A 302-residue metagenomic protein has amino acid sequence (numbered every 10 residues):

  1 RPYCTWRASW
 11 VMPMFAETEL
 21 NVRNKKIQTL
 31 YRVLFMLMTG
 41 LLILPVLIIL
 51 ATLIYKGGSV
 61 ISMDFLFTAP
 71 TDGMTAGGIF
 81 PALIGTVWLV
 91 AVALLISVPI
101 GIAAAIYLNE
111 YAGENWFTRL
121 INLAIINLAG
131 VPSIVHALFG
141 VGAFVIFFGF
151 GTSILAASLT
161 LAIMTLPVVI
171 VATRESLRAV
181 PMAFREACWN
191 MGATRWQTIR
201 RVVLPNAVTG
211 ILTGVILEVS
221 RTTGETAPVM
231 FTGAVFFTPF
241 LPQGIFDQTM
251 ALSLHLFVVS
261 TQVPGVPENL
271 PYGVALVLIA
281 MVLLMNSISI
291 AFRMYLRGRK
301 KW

Functional and structural regions predicted by a protein language model:
R1-T39, S289-W302: Transmembrane alpha-helical segments of polytopic membrane transport and secretion proteins
F15-L37, T52-A93, E114, V258-N269: Periplasmic/extracellular loop-to-transmembrane helix junction in inner-membrane transport proteins
T71-G77, V229-I279: Interhelical loop and adjacent transmembrane-helix boundary motif in polytopic membrane transport permeases
A93-I125, L138, I146, S289-G298: Transmembrane-helix boundary motif in ABC transporter permease subunits
L94, A172-T173, R195-G233: Transmembrane alpha-helices
L108, A112, R174, R178 (+4 more regions): C-terminal transmembrane helix and the adjacent membrane-cytosol boundary/short C-terminal tail of inner/organellar
I126-M164: Generic hydrophobic transmembrane alpha-helix motif, especially the helices
P132, M191-G192, P205: Glycine/proline-centered hinge or cleavage motifs at structural transition points of membrane proteins
